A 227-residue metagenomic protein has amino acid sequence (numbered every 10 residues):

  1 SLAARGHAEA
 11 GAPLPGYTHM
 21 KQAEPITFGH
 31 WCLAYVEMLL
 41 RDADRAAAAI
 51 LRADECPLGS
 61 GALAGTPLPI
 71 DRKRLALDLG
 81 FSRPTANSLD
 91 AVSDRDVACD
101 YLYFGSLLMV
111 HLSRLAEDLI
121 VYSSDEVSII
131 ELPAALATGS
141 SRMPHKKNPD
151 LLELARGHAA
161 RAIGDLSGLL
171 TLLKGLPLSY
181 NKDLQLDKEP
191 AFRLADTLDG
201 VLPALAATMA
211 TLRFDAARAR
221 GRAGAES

Functional and structural regions predicted by a protein language model:
S1-E24, R83-V97, L173-L184: Long, non-coiled-coil amphipathic alpha-helical linker/lever segments that couple catalytic cores to other domains
A3, K73, S227: Short glycine-/small-residue-rich flexible loop motifs, especially phosphate/cofactor-binding loops
R5, D42, A46, L115 (+2 more regions): Short alpha-helical functional segments enriched in proximate histidine and acidic residues
H7-A10, L51-D54, I120, V127 (+3 more regions): Alpha-helical coiled-coil oligomerization motifs
E24-L172: Internal glycine-rich alpha/beta core junctions
M143-S227: Glycine-rich cofactor/substrate-binding loops
